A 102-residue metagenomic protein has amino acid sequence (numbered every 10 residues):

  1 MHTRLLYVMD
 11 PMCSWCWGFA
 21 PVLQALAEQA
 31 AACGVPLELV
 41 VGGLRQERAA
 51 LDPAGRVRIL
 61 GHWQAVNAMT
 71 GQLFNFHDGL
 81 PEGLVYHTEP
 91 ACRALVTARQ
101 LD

Functional and structural regions predicted by a protein language model:
M1-L6, V35: Extreme N-terminal starter segment of soluble prokaryotic enzymes
R4-M9, V40: Short, hydrophobic/glycine-enriched beta-strand segments
V8-M12, G79: Short strand-loop junctions, especially beta-strand C-caps/beta-turns that link beta-sheets to coils or alpha-helices
P11-P21: Conserved redox-active cysteine motifs that mediate thiol-disulfide chemistry, especially di-cysteine Cys-X(1-2)-Cys
A20-D102: Structural alpha/beta surface segment adjacent to cysteine/selenocysteine redox centers across thiol/disulfide enzymes
